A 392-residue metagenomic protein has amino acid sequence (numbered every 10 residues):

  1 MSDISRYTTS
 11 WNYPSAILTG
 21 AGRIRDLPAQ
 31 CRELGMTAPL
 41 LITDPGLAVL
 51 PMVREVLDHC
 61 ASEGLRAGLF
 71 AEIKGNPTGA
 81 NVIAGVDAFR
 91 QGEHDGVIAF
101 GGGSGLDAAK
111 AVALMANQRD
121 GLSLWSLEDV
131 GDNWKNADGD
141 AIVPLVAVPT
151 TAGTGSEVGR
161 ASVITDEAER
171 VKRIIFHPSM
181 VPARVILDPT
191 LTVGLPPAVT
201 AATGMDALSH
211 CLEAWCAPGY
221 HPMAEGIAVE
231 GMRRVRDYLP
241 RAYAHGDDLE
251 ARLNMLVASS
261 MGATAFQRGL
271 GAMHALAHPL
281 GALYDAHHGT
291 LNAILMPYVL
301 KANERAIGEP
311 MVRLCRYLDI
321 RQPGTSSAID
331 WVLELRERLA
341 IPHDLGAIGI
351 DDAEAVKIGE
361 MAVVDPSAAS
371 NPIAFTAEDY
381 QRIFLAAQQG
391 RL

Functional and structural regions predicted by a protein language model:
M1-F70, R391-L392: An N-terminal, well-structured beta->alpha segment
A48-S123, P240-R252: N-terminal small/polar loop signature for handling phosphorylated ligands or for N-terminal nucleophile
A80-P189: Glycine/threonine-rich beta-strand-loop-alpha-helix active-site module that forms ligand/phosphate-binding
G153, S260-N292, D365-S370: Glycine-rich phosphate/pyrophosphate-binding beta-alpha loops
V158-R268, E378: Carboxylate- and glycine-rich phosphate/diphosphate-binding segment that chelates Mg2+/Mn2+
L283-E354: Gly/Pro-rich interdomain helix-loop hinge
D352-L392: Short, amphipathic C-terminal "tail helix"
